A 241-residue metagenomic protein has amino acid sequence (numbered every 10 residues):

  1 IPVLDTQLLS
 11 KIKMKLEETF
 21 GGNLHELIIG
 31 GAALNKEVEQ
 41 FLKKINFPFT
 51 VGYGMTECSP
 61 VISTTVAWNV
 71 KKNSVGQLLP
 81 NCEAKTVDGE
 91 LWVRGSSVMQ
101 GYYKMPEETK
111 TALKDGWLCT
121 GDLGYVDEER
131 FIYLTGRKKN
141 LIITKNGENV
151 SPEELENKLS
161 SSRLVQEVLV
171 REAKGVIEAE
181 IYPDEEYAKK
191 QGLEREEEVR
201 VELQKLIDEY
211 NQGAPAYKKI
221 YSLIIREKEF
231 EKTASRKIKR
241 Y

Functional and structural regions predicted by a protein language model:
I1-H25, P183-N211: Alpha-helical "lid/cap" subdomains adjacent to substrate-binding clefts that gate access and reposition the ligand
I1-V70, Q166: Gly/Ser/Thr-rich phosphate-binding loop
G54-C58, T120, T144-K145, T233-S235: Ser/Thr-glycine-rich phosphate-binding loops at phosphate-binding pockets of nucleotides, nucleotide cofactors
L78-P80, K85-T86, E90-T144, N149 (+1 more regions): Conserved ATP-binding/catalytic segment of the ANL
V98, F131-S160, E186-E197, A214-Y221: Adenylate-forming
L123, E128, S161-E186: C-terminal boundary motif of the adenylate-forming
E167-L169, G175, D208-Y241: Conserved C-terminal "lid"/linker of ANL adenylate-forming enzymes
